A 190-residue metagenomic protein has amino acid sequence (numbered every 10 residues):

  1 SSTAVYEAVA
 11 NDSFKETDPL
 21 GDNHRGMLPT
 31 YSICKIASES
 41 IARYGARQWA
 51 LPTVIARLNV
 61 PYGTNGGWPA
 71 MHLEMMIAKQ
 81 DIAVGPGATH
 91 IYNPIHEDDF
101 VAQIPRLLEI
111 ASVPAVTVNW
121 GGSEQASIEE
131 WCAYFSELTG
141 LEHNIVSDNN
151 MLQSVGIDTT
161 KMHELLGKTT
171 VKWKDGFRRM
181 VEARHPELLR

Functional and structural regions predicted by a protein language model:
S2: Residue(s) in the substrate-gating loop at a strand-loop-helix junction that position the organic substrate next
V5-I55: Catalytic helix-loop patch of NAD(P)-dependent Rossmann-fold dehydrogenases
N11-D12, S40-Y92, E97, F135: NAD(P)-dependent short-chain dehydrogenase/reductase
R57, P61-G63, V84-P94, V116-A126 (+2 more regions): Glycine-rich Rossmann NAD(P)(H)-binding loop
A70, D98-E109, R178: Amphipathic alpha-helical segments that line or abut small-molecule/effector binding pockets and mediate allosteric
E97, I128, V155, T169-K174: Amphipathic alpha-helical segment in the mid-to-C-terminal domain of diverse UDP/GDP-sugar glycosyltransferases
Q103-N150, D158-T159: Mid/C-terminal beta-alpha module of Rossmann-like enzyme folds, strongest in SDR-family dehydrogenases/epimerases
W173-R190: Amphipathic terminal alpha-helices
